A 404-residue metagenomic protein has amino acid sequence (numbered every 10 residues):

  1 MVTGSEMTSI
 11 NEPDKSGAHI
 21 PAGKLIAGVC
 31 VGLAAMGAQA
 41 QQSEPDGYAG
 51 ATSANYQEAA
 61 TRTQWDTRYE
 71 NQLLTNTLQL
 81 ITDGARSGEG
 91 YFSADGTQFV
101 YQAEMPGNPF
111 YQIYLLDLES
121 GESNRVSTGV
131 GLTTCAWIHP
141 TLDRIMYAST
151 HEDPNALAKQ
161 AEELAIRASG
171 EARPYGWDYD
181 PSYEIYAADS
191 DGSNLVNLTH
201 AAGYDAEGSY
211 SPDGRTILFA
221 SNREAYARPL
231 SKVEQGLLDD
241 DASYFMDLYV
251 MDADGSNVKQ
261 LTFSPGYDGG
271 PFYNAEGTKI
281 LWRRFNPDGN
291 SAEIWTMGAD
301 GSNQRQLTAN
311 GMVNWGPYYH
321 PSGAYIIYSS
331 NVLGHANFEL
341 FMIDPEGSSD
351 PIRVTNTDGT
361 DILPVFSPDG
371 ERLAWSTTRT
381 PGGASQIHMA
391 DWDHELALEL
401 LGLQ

Functional and structural regions predicted by a protein language model:
K24-A35: Bacterial N-terminal signal peptides
G47-T75, Y183: Blade/loop signatures of beta-propeller domains
R62-A85, L116-L132, S190-Y204, M251-Y267 (+3 more regions): Multi-bladed beta-propeller domains
D83-A85, A103-I113, T128-T133, A148-I185 (+8 more regions): A flexible loop/linker signature enriched in serine peptidases of the S9 family
A94-D95, P140-T141, P212-D213, A275-E276 (+2 more regions): Residue-level detector of Asp-centered blade-edge/turn motifs that repeat once per structural unit in beta-propeller
F99-V100, I145, I217, I280 (+2 more regions): Hydrophobic beta-strand positions that form the internal "hydrophobic ladder" of WD40/Gbeta-like beta-propeller blades
I362-Q404: Blade-level signature of beta-propeller repeat domains, shared across WD40, Kelch, NHL, RCC1 and BNR/Asp-box propellers
